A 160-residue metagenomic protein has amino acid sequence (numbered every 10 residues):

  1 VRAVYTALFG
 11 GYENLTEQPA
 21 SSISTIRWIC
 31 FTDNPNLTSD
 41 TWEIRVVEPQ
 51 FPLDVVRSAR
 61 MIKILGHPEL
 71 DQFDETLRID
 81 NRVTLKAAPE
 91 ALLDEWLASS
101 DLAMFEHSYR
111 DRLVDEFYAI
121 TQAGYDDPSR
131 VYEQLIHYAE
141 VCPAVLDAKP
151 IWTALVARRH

Functional and structural regions predicted by a protein language model:
V1-H160: Glycosyltransferase catalytic domains, chiefly GT-A lineage
